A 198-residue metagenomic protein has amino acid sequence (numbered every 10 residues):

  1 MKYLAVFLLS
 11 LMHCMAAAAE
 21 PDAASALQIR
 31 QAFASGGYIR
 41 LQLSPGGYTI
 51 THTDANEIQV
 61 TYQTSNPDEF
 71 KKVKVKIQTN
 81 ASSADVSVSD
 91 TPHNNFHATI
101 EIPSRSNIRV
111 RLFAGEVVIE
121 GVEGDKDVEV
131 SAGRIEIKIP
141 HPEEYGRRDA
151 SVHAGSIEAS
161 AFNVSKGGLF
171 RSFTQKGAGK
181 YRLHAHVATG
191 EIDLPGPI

Functional and structural regions predicted by a protein language model:
A5-H13: Bacterial N-terminal signal peptides
C14-A18: Sec/Tat signal peptide C-region and signal peptidase I cleavage site
P21-Q78, I137-I139, G146, H184 (+1 more regions): Short linear S-[DN]-x-LW-Φ motif typified by the pepsin-like aspartic protease active-site region
S25-A32, S83, S89, E120-V122 (+2 more regions): Short, surface-exposed interaction patches in beta-rich subdomains that mediate adhesion/assembly near membranes
A32-F33, R40-L43, I50, V60 (+6 more regions): Structural recognition of beta-strand segments within beta-rich domains
I58-Q59, N80-D85, N107-I108: Short, hydrophobic/aromatic-rich segments at coil-to-beta transitions
T64-E101: Mid-chain, structured segments of secreted extracytoplasmic proteins
